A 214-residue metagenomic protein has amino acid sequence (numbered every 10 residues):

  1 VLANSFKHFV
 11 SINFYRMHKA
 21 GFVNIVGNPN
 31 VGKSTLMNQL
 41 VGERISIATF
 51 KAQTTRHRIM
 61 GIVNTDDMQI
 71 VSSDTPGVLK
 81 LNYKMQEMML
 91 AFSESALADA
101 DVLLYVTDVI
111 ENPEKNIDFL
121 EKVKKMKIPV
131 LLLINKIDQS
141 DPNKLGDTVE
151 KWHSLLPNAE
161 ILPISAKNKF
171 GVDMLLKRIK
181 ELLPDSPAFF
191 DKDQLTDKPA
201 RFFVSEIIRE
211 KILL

Functional and structural regions predicted by a protein language model:
H8: Cationic, low-complexity basic patches in intrinsically disordered or flexible, solvent-exposed regions
M17-E87, A91: Conserved G1/Walker A P-loop phosphate-binding module
E43, I62-D66, L81, A100-L103 (+4 more regions): Conserved, well-folded catalytic cores of nucleic-acid-processing and energy-transducing macromolecular machines
A52-T54, P76-L79, V109-P113, I137-S140 (+1 more regions): Conserved nucleotide-binding/hydrolysis micro-motifs of P-loop NTPases
A91-A159: Conserved C-terminal guanine-recognition region of P-loop GTPase G domains, centered on the G4
D138-T196: Canonical P-loop GTPase G-domain recognition
Q194-L214: Long, well-ordered amphipathic alpha-helical subdomains in the mid-to-C-terminal portions of large enzyme subunits
